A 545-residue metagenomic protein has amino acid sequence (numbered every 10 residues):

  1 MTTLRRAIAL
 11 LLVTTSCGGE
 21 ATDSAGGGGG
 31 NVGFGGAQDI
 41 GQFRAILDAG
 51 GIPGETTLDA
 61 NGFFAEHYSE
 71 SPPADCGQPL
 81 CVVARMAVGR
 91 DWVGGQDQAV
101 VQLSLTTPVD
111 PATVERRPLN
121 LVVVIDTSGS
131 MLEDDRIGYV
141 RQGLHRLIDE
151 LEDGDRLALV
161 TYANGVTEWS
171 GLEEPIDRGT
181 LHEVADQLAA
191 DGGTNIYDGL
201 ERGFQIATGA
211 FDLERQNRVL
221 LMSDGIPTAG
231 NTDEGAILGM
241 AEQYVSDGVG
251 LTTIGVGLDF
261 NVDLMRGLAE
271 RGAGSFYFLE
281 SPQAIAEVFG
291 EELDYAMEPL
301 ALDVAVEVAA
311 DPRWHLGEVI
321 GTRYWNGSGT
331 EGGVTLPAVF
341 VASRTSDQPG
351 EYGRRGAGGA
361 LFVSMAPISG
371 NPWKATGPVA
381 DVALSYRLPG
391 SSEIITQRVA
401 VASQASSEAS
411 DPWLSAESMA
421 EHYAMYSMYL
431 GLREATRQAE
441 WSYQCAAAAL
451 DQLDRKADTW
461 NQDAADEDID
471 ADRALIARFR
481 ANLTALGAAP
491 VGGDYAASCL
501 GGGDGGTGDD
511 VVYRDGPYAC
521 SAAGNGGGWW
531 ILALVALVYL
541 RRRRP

Functional and structural regions predicted by a protein language model:
T2-L10, G527-L532: Sec-dependent signal peptide recognition, specifically the positively charged N-region followed immediately by
V13-S16, A519: C-terminal motif of bacterial Sec signal peptides marking the signal peptidase cleavage site
C17-E150, A158, T167-W169, E173-E183 (+4 more regions): Von Willebrand factor
Q78, D212, G235-D247, V256-P389: Acidic, polar loop-rich interaction surfaces within structured domains
I125-S128, V140, L159-Y162, G203 (+4 more regions): DG-centered beta-turn motif at the end of beta-strands
E183-R215, L258-N261: Von Willebrand factor
Y518-W530: Juxtamembrane/start-of-transmembrane alpha-helix segments at the extracytoplasmic/lumenal side of membrane anchors
G528-R543: A cross-kingdom C-terminal cell-surface attachment/processing module
